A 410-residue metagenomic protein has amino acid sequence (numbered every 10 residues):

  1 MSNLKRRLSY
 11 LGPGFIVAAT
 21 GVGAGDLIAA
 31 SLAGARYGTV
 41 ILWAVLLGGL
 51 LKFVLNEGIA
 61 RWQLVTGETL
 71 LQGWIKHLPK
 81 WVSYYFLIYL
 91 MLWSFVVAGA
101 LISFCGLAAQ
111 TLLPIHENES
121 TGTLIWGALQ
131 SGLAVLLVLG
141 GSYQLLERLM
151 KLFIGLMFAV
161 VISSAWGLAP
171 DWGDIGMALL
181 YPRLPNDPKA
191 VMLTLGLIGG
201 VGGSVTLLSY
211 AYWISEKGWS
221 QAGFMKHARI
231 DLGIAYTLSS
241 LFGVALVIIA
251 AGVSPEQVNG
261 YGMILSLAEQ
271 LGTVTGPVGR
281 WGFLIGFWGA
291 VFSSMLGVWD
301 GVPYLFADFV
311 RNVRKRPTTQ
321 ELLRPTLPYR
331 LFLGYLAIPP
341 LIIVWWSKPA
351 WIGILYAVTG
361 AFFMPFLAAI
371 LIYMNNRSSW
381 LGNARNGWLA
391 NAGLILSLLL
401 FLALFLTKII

Functional and structural regions predicted by a protein language model:
K5, L32-E57, K80-V82: Extracellular loop-to-transmembrane helix junctions
V17, A44-I75, F86-G99: Juxtamembrane transmembrane-helix boundary signature
A30-L32, E57-V82, A109-L113, E256-V274 (+3 more regions): Flexible loop linkers connecting adjacent transmembrane helices in multi-pass alpha-helical membrane transporters
L42-W43, L47-L51, L55, H227-S254: Selective recognition of specific alpha-helical transmembrane segments in multi-pass small-molecule
S83-E117, G127, V291-R311, W345-W351 (+1 more regions): Hydrophobic transmembrane alpha-helices that form the core helical bundles of multi-pass secondary transporters
L87, L112-L139, G155-A165, L322-P340 (+1 more regions): Transmembrane alpha-helical segments of multi-pass small-molecule transport proteins
L137-P170, A357-G360, M364, N386-N391 (+1 more regions): Membrane-interface loop-to-helix entry segments
G155-R183, T194-Y212, I370-S379, A403-I410: Hydrophobic alpha-helical segments and their helix-loop junctions in multi-pass secondary transporters
